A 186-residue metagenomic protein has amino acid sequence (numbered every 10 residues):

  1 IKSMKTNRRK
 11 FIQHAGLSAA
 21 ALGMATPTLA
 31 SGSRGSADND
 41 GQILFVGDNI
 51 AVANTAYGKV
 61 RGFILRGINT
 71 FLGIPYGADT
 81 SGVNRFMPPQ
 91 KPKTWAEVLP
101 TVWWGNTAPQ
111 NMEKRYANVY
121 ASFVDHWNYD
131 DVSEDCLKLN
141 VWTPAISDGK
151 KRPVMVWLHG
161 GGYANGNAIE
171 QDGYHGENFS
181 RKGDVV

Functional and structural regions predicted by a protein language model:
M4-A19: N-terminal secretory signal peptides and thylakoid transit peptides that target proteins across membranes
L22, P27-A30, R34-V186: Non-catalytic accessory segments of hydrolases
